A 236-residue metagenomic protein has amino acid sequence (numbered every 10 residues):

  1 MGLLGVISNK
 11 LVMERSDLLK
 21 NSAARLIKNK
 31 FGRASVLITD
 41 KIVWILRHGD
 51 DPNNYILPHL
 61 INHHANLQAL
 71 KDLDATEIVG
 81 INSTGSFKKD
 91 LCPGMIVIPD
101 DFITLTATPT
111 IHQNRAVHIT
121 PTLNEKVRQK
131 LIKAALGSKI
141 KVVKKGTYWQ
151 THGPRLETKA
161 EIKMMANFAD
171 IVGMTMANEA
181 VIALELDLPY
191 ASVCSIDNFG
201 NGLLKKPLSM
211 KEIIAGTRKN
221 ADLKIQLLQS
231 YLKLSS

Functional and structural regions predicted by a protein language model:
M1-I119: Metabolite-binding pocket within alpha/beta catalytic cores that recognizes anionic/polar moieties
K71-D74, D90, F168, V181-P189: Alpha-helix C-terminal capping segments
I78-V79, V172-G173, A191: Hydrophobic residues within beta-strands of alpha/beta enzymes
T122-N167: Active-site rim beta-loop-alpha module in soluble metabolic enzymes
T175-E212: Zn-dependent metallopeptidase/amidohydrolase metal-coordination segment
N201-S236: His/Asp/Glu-rich mid-to-C-terminal helical/loop segments that flank catalytic regions of hydrolases
